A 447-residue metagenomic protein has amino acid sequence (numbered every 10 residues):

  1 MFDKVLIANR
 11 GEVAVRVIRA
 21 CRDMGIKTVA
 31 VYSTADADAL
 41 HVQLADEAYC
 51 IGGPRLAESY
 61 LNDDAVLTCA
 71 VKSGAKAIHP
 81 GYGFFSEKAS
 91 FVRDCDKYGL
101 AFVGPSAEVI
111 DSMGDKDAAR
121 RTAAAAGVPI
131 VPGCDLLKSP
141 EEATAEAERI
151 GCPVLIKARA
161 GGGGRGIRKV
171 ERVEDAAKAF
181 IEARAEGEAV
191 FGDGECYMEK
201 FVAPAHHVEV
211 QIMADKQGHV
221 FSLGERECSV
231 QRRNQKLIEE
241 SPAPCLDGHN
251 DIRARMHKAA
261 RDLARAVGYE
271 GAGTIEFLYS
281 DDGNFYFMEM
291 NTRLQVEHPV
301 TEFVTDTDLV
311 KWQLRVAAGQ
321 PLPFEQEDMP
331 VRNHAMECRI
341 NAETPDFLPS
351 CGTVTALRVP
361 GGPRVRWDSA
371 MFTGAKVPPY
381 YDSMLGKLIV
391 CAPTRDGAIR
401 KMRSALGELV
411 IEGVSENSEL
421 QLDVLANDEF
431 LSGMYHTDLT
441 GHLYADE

Functional and structural regions predicted by a protein language model:
M1, G163-G164: An N-terminal boundary/leader segment
M1-A126, K138-A145, G397, K401: ATP-binding N-terminal substructure of ATP-dependent carboxylate-amine bond-forming enzymes
I7-I26, A48, V71-S73, A89 (+6 more regions): ATP-dependent carboxylate activation and anion-phosphoryl transfer catalytic cores that bind Mg-ATP to form
G133-C134: Conserved beta3 strand of the protein kinase N-lobe
E146-L155: Acidic/histidine-enriched active-site and ligand-binding environments that engage anionic O-linkages
